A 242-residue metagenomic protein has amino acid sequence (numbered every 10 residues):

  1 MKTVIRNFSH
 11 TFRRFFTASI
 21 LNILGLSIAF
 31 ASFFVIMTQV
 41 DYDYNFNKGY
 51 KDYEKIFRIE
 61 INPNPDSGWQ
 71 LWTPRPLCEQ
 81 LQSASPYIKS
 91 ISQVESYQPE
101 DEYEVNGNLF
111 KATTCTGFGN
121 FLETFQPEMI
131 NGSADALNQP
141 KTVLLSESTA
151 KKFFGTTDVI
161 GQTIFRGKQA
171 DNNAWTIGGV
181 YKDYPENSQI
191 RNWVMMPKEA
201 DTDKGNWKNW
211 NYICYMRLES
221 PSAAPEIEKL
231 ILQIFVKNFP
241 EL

Functional and structural regions predicted by a protein language model:
M1-T17, G49-K51, L230-L242: Membrane-helix entry/capping segments
T3-N7, D52-E54, T116-N120, T124: Generic alpha-helical secondary structure signal
F8, S27, Q39, L77 (+3 more regions): Structural preference for long, well-ordered alpha-helical segments in enzyme cores
T11-Y44, E54: Short, strongly hydrophobic transmembrane alpha-helices
F12, N22, V40-D43, I59 (+7 more regions): Generic structural signal for small/hydrophobic residues in well-ordered secondary structure, especially within
I36-D101, T202-D203, N209-R217, E228-K229: Membrane-proximal extracellular/periplasmic loop immediately following the first transmembrane helix
I61-Q70, E79, S92-N120, Q126 (+2 more regions): Short acidic/polar micro-motifs at solvent-exposed secondary-structure junctions
C115-N131, V143-L242: Mid-to-C-terminal secondary-structure elements that act as membrane-proximal/extracytoplasmic interface segments
